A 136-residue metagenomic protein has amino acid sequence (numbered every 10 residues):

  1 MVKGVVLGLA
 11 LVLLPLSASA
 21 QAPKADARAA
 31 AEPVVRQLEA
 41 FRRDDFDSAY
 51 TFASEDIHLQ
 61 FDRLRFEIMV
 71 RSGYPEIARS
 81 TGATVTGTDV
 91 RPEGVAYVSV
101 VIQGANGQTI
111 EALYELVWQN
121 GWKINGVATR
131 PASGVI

Functional and structural regions predicted by a protein language model:
G4-P15: Bacterial N-terminal signal peptides
L16-A20: Sec/Tat signal peptide C-region and signal peptidase I cleavage site
A22-E32, R36, F46-V95: Short solvent-exposed beta->alpha transition segments
G87-I136: Exposed beta-sheet edge and beta->alpha loop/turn motif
